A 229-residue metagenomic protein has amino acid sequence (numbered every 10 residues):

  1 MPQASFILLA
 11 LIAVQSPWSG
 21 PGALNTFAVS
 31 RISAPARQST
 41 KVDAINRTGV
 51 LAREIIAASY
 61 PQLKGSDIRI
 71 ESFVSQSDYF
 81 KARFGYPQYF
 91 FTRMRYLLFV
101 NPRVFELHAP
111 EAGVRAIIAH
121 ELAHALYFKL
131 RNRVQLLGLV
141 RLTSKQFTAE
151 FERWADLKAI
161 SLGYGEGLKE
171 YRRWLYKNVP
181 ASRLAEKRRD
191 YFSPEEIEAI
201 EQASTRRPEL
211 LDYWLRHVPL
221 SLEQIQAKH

Functional and structural regions predicted by a protein language model:
M1-S5: Positively charged n-region of N-terminal signal peptides that target proteins for export
L9-R83: A metal-dependent hydrolase signature that marks the N-terminal structural subdomain at the beginning of catalytic folds
N46, H108-G113, K145-E150: Soluble non-cytosolic domains of exported or imported proteins
S77-E111, F128: Active-site scaffold of zinc-dependent metalloenzymes
P110-L126: Short alpha-helix carrying the canonical HExxH Zn2+-binding catalytic motif
Y127-D156: Post-HEXXH active-site segment of zinc metalloproteases
Q146-R188: Short helix/loop segments within enzyme catalytic domains that coordinate or immediately flank catalytic cofactors
R173-H229: Charged, low-complexity C-terminal accessory regions
